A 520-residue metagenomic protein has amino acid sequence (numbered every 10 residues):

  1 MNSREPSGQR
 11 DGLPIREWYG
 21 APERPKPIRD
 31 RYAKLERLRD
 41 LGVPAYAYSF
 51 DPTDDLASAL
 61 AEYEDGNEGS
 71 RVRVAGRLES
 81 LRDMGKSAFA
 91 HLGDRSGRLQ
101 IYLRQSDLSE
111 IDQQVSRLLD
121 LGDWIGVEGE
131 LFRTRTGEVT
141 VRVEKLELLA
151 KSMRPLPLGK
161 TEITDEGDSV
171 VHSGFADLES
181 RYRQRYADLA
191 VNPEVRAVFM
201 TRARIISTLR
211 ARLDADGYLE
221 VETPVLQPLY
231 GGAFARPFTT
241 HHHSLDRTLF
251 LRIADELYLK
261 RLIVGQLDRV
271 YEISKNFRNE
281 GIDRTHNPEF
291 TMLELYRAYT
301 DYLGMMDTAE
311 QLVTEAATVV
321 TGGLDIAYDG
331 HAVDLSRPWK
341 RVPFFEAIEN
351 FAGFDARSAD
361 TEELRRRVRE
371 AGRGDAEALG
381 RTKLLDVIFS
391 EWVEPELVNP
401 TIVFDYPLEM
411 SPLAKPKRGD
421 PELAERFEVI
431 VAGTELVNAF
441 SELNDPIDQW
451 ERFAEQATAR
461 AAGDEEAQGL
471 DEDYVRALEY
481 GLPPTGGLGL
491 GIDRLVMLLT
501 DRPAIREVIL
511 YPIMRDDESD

Functional and structural regions predicted by a protein language model:
M1-D520: Class II aminoacyl-tRNA synthetase catalytic cores and aaRS-like
